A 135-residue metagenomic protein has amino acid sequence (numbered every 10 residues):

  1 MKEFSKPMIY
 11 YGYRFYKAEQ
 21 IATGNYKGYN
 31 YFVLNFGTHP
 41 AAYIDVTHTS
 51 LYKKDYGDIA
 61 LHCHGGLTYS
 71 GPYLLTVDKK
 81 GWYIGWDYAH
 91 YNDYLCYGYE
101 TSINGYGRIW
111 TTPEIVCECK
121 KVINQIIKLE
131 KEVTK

Functional and structural regions predicted by a protein language model:
M1-Y11: Charged, compositionally biased non-catalytic regions
S5, T47-S50, T111: Alpha-helix initiation/capping motif
I9-F15, K135: Charged, low-complexity intrinsically disordered segments and flexible loops
Y13-H64: Amphipathic, interaction-prone secondary-structure segments
I21-K27, K53-K135: Polybasic, proline/glycine-rich intrinsically disordered low-complexity segments
